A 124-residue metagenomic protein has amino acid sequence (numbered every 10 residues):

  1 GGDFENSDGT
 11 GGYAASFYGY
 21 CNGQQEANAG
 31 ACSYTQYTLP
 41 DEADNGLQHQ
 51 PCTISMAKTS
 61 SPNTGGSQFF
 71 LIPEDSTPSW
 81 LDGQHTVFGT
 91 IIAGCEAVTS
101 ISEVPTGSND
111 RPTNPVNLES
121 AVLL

Functional and structural regions predicted by a protein language model:
G1-L124: Cross-family detector of peptidyl-prolyl cis-trans isomerase
